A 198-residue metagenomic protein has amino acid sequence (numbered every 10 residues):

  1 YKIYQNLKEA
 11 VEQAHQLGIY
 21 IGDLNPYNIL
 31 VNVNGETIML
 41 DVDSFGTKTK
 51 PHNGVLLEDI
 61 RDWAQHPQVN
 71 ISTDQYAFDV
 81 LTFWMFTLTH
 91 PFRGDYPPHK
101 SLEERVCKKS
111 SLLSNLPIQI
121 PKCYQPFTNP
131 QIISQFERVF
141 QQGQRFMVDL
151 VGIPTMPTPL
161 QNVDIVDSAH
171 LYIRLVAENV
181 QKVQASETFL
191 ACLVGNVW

Functional and structural regions predicted by a protein language model:
Y1-I3: Conserved structural core of kinase catalytic domains
L7-A14, T82: Conserved hydrophobic alpha-helix
V11-N32: Catalytic-loop of the protein kinase fold
N28-V42: Conserved protein kinase catalytic/activation segment
S44-Y124, T128-Q135: C-lobe/activation-segment region of protein kinase-like
F127-P130, Q135-L160: Terminal C-lobe "cap" of eukaryotic-type protein kinase domains
N162-Q181: A short helix->beta-strand "capping" segment at the edge of beta-propeller domains
Q181-W198: Short beta-strand elements that form the blades of beta-propeller/WD-repeat-like and other beta-sheet-rich scaffold
